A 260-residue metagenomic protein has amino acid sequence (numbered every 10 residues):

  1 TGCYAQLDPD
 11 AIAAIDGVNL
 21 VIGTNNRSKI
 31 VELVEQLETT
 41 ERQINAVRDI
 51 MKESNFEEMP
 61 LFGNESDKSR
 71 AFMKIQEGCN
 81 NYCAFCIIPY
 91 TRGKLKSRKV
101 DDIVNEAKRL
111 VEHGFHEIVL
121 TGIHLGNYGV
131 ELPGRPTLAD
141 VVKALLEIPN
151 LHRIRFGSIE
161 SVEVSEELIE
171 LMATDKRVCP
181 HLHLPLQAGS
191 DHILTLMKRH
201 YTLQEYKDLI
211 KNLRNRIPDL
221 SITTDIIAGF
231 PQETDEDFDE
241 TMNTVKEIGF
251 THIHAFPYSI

Functional and structural regions predicted by a protein language model:
T1-Y128, L182, L203-N215, D239-E247 (+2 more regions): Proteins enriched for Cys/Gly/acidic motifs involved in redox and nucleic-acid/cofactor modification
L7, E112-D235: Conserved SAM/AdoMet-binding glycine-rich loop
T39-R42, N150, R177, F250: Generic structural signal for secondary-structure transition and capping sites
